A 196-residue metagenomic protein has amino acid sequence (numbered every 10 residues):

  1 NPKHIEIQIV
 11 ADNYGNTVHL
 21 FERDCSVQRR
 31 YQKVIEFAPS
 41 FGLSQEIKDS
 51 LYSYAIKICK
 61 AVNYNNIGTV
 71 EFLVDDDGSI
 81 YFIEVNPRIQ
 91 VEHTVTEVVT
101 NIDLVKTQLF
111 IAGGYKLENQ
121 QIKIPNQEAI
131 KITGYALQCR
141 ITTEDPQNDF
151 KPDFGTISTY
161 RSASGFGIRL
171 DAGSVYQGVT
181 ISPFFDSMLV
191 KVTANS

Functional and structural regions predicted by a protein language model:
N1-S196: ATP-dependent carboxylate activation and anion-phosphoryl transfer catalytic cores that bind Mg-ATP to form
